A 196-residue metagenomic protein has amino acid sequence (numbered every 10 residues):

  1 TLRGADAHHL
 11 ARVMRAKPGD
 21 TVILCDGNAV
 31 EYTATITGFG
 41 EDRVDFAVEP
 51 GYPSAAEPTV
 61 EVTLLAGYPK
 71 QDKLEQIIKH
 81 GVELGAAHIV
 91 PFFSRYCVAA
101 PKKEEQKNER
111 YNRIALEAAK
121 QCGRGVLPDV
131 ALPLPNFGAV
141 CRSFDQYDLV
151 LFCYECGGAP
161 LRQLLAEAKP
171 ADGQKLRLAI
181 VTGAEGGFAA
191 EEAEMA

Functional and structural regions predicted by a protein language model:
T1, A193-A196: Short, intrinsically disordered, charge-balanced linker/junction segments flanking boundaries in proteins
T1-P53: N-terminal positively charged helical leader segments and presequences
D6, T21, P69, E185-A189: Gly/Ser/Thr-rich beta-alpha loop segments that engage phosphate groups in nucleotides
L10, L74-I77, E192: Hydrophobic side chains in well-ordered alpha-helices
V22, A56-L64, K169-R177: Mobile, glycine- and charge-enriched loop segments and immediately flanking short secondary-structure elements within
G51-F152: RNA substrate-binding interface of SAM-dependent RNA methyltransferases
V150-E192: Active-site/ligand-binding-proximal alpha/beta "capping" segment
